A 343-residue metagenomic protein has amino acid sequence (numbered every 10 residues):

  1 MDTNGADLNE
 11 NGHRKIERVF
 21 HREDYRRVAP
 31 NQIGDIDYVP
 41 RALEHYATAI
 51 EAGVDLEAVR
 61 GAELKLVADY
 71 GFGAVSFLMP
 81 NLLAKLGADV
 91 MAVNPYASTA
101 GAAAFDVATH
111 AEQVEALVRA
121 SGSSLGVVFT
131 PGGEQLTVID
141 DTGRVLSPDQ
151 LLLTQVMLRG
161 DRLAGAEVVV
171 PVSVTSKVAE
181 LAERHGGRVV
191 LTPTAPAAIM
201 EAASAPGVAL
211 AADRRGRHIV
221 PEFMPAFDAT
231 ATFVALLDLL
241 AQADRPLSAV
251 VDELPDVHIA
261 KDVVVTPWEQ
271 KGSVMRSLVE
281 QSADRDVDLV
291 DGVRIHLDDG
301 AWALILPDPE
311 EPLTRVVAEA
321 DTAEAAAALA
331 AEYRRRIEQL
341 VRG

Functional and structural regions predicted by a protein language model:
M1-S121: Gly/Ser/Thr-enriched, mixed-charge loops and adjacent short helices that form phosphate/oxyanion-binding elements
M1-T3, L78-P80, P131-L153, V178-L181: Short Gly/Thr/Asp-enriched flexible loops that form oxyanion-binding sites at enzyme active sites
L8-L56, T142-R214, H218-V220, A226: Proline/glycine-rich low-complexity loops and linkers
I50, D69, V114-E115, V127 (+4 more regions): Buried hydrophobic positions in well-ordered alpha/beta secondary-structure cores of metabolic enzymes
A68, F129, A212-D213: Active-site flanking residues adjacent to catalytic metal/cofactor-binding acidic residues
G71-F77, G132-E134, V174-S176, P225: Gly/Ser/Thr-rich loops at beta-strand to alpha-helix junctions that form or flank small-molecule/cofactor-binding
F72, P131-Q135, G143, G216 (+1 more regions): Short, glycine/acidic-enriched loop or turn micro-motifs at the edges of active sites
S124-L125, D161-G343: Phosphate-binding and adjacent anionic-ligand microenvironments
